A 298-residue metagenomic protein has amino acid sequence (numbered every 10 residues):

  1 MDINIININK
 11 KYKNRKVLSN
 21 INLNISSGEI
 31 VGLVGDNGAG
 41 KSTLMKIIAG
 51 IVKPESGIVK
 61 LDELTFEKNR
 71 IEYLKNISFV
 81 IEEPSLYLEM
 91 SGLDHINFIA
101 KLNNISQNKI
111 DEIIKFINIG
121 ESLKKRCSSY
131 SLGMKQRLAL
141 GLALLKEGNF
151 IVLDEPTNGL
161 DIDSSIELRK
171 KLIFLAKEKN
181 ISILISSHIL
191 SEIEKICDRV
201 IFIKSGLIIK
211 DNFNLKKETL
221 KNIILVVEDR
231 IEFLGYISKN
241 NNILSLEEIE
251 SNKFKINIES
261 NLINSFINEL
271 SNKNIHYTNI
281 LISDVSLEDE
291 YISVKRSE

Functional and structural regions predicted by a protein language model:
V34-D36: The feature captures the beta-strand-to-loop junction immediately N-terminal to the Walker
A49: Helix-to-loop junction immediately C-terminal to a conserved catalytic motif
G57-K68, E72-Y73: Conserved ABC transporter NBD signature motif
N97, K101, Q107-L123: Conserved ABC ATPase "signature" region
I151-E155: Catalytic Walker B motif of ABC-type/P-loop ATPase nucleotide-binding domains
K170-N257: ABC transporter nucleotide-binding domain
